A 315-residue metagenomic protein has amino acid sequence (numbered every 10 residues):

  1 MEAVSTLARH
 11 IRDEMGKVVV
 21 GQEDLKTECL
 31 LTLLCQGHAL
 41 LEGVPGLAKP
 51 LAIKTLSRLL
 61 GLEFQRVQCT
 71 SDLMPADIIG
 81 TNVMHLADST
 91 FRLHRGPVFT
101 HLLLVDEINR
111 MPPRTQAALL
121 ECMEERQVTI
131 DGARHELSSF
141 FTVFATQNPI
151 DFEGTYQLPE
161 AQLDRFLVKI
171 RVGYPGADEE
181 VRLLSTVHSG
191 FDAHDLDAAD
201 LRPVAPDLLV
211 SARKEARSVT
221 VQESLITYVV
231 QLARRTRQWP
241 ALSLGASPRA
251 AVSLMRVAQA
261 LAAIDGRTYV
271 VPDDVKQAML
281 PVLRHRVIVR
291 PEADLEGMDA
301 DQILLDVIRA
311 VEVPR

Functional and structural regions predicted by a protein language model:
M1-E2, R9, T236-R315: C-terminal engagement/docking regions of AAA+ P-loop ATPases
E2-L47, R234: Pre-Walker A (pre-P-loop) alpha-helix and adjacent loop at the N terminus of AAA/AAA+ ATPase modules, a conserved
E28-L31, M84-L104: Conserved alpha-helical scaffold flanking the Walker A/P-loop in AAA+ ATPase domains
L33-T70: Walker A/P-loop
A39, L103, F141: Conserved beta-strand position immediately N-terminal to the Walker
G43, D106-E107, A118: Walker B catalytic acidic pair
V44, I78, T146: P-loop (Walker A) phosphate-binding loop of NTP-binding proteins
H85-T90, M111, M123-V219, Q259-I264: Canonical AAA+ ATPase core
